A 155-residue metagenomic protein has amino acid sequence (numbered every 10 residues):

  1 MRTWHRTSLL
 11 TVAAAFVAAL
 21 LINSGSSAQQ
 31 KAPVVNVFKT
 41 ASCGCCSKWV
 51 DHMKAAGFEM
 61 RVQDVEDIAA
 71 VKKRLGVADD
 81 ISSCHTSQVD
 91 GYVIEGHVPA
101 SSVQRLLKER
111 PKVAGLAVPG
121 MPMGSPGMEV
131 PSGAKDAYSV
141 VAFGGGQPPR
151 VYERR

Functional and structural regions predicted by a protein language model:
R2-A13: Bacterial N-terminal signal peptides that target proteins for export
T11-L21: Bacterial N-terminal signal peptides
S24-A28: Sec/Tat signal peptide C-region and signal peptidase I cleavage site
Q30-A56: Local sequence-structure signature of Cys/Sec-based thiol-disulfide redox active-site neighborhoods
F38-T40, Q63-E66, H97, P119-M121: Active-site-proximal beta-strand/loop segments in catalytic clefts of secreted hydrolases
G44, A69, S125: Flexible, glycine-rich phosphate/dinucleotide-binding loops and adjacent beta-alpha linkers at cofactor/substrate
S47-G91, E95: N-terminal, post-signal-peptide region of Sec/Tat-exported proteins
R74, D80-R155: Thiol/selenol-based redox catalytic cores and closely related redox-interacting motifs
